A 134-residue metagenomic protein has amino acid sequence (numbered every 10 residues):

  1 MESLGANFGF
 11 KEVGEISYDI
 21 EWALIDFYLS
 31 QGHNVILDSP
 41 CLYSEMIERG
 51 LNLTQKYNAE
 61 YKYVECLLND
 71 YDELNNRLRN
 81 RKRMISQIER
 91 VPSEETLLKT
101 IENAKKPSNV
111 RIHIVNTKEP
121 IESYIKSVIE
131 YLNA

Functional and structural regions predicted by a protein language model:
M1-Q31: Conserved substrate/cofactor phosphate-moiety recognition/catalytic segment in nucleotide-dependent phosphotransferases
Y18, W22, I121-L132: Short, amphipathic alpha-helical "lid/cap" segments that border enzyme active or binding sites
D26-S30, T54-A59, K105-P107: Conserved catalytic network of the ASCE P-loop NTPase/AAA+ motor domain
V35-S39, Y63, I114: Short catalytic-loop micro-motif centered on adjacent basic/acidic residues
S39-M46, G50: Acidic, metal-coordinating catalytic cores used for nucleic-acid/nucleotide bond scission and strand-transfer chemistry
K56-L78: Conserved phosphate-donor/acceptor-positioning beta-strand/loop module used by diverse small-molecule
R83-S127: Small-molecule kinase domains that catalyze NTP-dependent phosphoryl transfer to phosphate-bearing small molecules
